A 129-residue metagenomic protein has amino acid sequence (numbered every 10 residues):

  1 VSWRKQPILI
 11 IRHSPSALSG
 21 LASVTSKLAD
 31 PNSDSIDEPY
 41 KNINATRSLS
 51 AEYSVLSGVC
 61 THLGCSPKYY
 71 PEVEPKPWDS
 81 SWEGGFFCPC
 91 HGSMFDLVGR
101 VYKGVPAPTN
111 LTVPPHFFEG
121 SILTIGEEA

Functional and structural regions predicted by a protein language model:
V1-A17: Short extracytoplasmic
H13-D30: Short Gly/aromatic-enriched secondary-structure transition segments
S26-E128: Rieske [2Fe-2S] iron-sulfur-binding domain
